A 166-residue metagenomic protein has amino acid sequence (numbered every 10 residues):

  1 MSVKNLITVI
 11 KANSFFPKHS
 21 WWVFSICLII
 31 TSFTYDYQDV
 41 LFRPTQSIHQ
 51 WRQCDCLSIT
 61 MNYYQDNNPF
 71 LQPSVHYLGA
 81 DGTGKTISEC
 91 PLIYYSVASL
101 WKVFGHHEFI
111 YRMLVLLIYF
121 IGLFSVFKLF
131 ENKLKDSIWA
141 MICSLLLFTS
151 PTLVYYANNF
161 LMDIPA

Functional and structural regions predicted by a protein language model:
M1-Q38, E131: Start-transfer (signal-anchor) and selected internal transmembrane alpha helices of multi-pass inner/ER membrane
Y37-F42, Q53-G84, L92: Extracytosolic helix-loop segments that constitute the early lumenal/periplasmic catalytic or substrate-binding loops
R52, C56, M113-I121, T149 (+1 more regions): Membrane-embedded alpha-helical segments of multi-pass membrane proteins, especially the transmembrane helices
I87-S88, L92-L117, P151-T152: Juxtamembrane segments of multi-pass membrane glycosylation machinery that transfer sugars from lipid-linked donors
H107-L134: Transmembrane-helix motifs of polytopic, lipid-linked glycan transferases
S125-K128, L145-L146, P165-A166: Specific aromatic-rich, kink-prone transmembrane helix
A140-F148: Short helix- or helix-capping micro-motifs that position conserved polar/aromatic residues at function-defining sites
Y155-P165: Short acidic/glycine- and proline-prone juxtamembrane loop motifs at membrane-interface regions of multi-pass membrane
